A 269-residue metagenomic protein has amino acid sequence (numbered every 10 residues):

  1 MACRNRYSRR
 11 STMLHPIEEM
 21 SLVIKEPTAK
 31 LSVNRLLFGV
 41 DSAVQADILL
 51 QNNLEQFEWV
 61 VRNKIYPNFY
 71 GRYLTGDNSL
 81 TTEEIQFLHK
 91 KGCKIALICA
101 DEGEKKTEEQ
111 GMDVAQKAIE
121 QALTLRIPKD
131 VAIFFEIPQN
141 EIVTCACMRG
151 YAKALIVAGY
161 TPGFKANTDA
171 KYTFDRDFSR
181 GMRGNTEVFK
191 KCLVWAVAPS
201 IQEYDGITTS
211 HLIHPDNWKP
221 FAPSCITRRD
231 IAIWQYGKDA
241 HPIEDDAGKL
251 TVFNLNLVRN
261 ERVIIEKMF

Functional and structural regions predicted by a protein language model:
L14-N52, F57-V61, G181-F269: Functionally critical loop-and-helix segments that line ligand-binding/catalytic clefts of soluble enzyme domains
K30-N53, K64-A158: Substrate-binding cleft of extracellular glycoside hydrolase catalytic domains
C99, A166, G237: Residues at the C-termini of beta-strands that transition into short coil/loop
A158-F174: Aromatic-lined carbohydrate-recognition surfaces of secreted/lumenal glycan-active proteins
D169-N185: Glycine-rich, charge-decorated loop segments at or immediately adjacent to ligand/cofactor-binding or catalytic sites
